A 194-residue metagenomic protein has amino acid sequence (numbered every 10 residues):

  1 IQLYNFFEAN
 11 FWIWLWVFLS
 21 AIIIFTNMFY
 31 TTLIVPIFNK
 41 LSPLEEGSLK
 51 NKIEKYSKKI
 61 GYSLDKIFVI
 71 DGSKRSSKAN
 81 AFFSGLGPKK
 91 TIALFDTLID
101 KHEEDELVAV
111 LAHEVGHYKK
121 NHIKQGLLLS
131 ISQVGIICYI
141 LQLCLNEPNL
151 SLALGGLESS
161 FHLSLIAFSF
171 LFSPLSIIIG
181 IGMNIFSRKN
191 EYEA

Functional and structural regions predicted by a protein language model:
I1-S159, S173-P174, G180-E193: Polar-ligand-bearing catalytic/cofactor-coordination segments of membrane-embedded or membrane-tethered inner-membrane
H162-F172: Short, contiguous hydrophobic alpha-helices characteristic of membrane insertion segments
